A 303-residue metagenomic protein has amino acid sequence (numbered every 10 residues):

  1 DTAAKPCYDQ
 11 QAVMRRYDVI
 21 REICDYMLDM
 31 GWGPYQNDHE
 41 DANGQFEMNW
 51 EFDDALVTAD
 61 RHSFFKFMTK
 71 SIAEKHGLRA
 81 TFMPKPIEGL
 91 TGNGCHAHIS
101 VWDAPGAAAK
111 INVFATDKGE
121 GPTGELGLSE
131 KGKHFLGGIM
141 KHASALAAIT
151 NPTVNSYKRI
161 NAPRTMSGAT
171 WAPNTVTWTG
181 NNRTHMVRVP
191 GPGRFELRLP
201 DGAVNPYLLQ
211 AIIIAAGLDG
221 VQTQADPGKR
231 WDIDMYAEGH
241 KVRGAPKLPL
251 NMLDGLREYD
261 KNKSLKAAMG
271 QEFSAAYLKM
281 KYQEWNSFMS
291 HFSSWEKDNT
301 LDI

Functional and structural regions predicted by a protein language model:
D1-I303: Glycine-rich, acidic/polar active-site loops that bind/position phosphate-bearing ligands
